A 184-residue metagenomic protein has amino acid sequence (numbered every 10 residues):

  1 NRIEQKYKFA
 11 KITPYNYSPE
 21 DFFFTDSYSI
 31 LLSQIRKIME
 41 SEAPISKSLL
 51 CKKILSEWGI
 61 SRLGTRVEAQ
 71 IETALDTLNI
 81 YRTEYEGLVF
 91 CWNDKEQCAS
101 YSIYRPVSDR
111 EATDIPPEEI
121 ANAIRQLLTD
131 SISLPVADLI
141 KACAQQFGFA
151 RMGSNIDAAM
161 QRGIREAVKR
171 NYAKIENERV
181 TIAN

Functional and structural regions predicted by a protein language model:
N1-N184: C-terminal non-catalytic scaffold/interaction domains in large multidomain proteins
